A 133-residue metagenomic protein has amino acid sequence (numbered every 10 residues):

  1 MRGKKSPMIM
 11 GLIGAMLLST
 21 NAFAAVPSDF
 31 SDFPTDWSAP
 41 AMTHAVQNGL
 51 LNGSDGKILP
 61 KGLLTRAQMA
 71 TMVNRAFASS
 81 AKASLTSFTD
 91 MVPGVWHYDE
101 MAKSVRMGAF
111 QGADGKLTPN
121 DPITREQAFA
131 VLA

Functional and structural regions predicted by a protein language model:
R2-A39, Q47-D99, R106-Q127, A133: Feature responds to low-complexity, polar/acidic, surface-exposed segments characteristic of secreted/exported proteins
